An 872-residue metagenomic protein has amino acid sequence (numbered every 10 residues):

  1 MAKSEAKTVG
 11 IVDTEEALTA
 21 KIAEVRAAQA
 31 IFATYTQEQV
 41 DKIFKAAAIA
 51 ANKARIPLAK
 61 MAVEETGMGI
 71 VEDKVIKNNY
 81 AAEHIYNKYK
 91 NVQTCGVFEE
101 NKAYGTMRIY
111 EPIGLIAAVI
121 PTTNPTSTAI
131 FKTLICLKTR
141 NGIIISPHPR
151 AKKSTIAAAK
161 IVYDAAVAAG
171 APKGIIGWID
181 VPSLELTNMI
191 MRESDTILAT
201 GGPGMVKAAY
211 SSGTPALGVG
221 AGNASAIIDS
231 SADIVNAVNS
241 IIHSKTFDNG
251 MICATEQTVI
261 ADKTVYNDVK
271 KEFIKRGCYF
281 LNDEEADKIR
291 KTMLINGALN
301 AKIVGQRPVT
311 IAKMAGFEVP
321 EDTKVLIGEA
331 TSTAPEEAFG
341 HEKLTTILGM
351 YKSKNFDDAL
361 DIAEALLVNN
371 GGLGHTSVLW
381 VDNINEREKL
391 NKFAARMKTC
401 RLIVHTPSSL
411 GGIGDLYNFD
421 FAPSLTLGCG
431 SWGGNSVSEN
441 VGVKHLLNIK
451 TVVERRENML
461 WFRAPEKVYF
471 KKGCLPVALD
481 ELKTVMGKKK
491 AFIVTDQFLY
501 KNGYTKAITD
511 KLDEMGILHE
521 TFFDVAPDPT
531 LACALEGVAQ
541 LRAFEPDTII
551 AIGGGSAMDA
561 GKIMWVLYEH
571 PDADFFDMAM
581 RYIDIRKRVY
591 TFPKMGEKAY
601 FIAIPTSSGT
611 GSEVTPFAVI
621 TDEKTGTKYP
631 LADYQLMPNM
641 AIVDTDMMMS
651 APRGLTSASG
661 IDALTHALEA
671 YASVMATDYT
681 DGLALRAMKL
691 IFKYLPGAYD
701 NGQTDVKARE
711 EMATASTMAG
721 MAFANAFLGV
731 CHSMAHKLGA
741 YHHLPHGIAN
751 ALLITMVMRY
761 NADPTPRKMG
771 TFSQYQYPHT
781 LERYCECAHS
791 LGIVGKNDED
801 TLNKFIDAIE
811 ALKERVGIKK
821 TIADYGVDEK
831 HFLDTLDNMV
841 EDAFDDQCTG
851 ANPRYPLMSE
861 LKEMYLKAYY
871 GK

Functional and structural regions predicted by a protein language model:
A2-M107, I135, K275: N-terminal Rossmann-like NAD(P)+-binding subdomain of aldehyde/semialdehyde dehydrogenases
K3, K7, A33, F317-N458: Conserved C-terminal structural/oligomerization subdomain of aldehyde/semialdehyde dehydrogenase
E5, V12-T14, V206-A334, D361: ALDH superfamily catalytic-core signature
N87, Q93, A158, A532-D646: Glycine/threonine-rich beta-strand-loop-alpha-helix active-site module that forms ligand/phosphate-binding
V97-N236: Rossmann-like NAD(P) dinucleotide-binding subdomain of oxidoreductase/dehydrogenase enzymes
N267, K275, V614-A726: Carboxylate- and glycine-rich phosphate/diphosphate-binding segment that chelates Mg2+/Mn2+
M459-T548, I822-A823: ATP/NTP phosphate-donor binding region
Y741-L833, G871: Gly/Pro-rich interdomain helix-loop hinge
